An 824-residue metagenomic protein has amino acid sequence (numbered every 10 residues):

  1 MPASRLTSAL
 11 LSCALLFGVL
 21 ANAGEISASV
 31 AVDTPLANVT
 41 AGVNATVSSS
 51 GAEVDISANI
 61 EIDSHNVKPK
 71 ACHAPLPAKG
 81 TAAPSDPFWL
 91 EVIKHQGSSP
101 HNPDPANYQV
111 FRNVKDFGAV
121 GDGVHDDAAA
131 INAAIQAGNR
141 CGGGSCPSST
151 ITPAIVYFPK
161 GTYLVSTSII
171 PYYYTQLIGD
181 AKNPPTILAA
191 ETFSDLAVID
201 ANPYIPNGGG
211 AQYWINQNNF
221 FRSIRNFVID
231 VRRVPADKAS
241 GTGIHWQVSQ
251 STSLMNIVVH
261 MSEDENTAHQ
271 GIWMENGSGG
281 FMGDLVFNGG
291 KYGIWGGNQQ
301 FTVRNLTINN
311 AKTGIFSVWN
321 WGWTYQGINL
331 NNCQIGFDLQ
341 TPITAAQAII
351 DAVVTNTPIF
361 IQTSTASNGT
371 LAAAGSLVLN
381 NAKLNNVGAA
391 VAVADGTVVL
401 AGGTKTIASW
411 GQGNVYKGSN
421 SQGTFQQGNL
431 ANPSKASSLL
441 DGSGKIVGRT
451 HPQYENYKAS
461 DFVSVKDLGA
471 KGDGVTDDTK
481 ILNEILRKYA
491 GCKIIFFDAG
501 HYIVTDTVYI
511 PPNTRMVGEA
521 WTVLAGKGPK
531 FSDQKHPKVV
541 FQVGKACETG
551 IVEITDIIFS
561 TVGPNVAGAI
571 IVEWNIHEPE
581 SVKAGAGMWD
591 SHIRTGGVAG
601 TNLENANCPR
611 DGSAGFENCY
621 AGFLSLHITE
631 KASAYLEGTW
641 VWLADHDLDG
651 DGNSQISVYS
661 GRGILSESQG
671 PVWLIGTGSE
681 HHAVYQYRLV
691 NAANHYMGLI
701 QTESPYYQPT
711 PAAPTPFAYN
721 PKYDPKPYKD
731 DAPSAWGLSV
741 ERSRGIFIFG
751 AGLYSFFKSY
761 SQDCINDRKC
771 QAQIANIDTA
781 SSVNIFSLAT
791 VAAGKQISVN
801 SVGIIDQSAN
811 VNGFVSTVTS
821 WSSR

Functional and structural regions predicted by a protein language model:
P2-I155, S168-I170, K182-G243, Q247-M255 (+19 more regions): Extracellular "leader-to-stem" segments immediately downstream of a signal peptide or signal-anchor in secreted/lumenal
N113, Y157-P159, Q176-I178, F496-D498 (+5 more regions): Beta-strand cores of modular interaction/reader domains in eukaryotic scaffold and signaling proteins, especially PDZ
K160-T162, Y174, A499-G500, T507 (+4 more regions): Tight coil/turn sites that cap or link beta-strands
T167, T175, G289-K291, Q299-I315 (+6 more regions): Internal alpha-helical scaffold/solenoid segments in large eukaryotic proteins
T167-S168, Y172-D180, V504-T522, Y685-Q686 (+1 more regions): Classical protein tyrosine phosphatase
W319, T341, T365, A499 (+7 more regions): Active-site proximal loops enriched in glycine and acidic residues that flank catalytic Cys/His/Asp and coordinate
E484, K488-Y489, I494-T507, S660-L689 (+7 more regions): C-terminal, well-structured subdomains that either form a transmembrane helix-short loop-helix hairpin in multi-pass
